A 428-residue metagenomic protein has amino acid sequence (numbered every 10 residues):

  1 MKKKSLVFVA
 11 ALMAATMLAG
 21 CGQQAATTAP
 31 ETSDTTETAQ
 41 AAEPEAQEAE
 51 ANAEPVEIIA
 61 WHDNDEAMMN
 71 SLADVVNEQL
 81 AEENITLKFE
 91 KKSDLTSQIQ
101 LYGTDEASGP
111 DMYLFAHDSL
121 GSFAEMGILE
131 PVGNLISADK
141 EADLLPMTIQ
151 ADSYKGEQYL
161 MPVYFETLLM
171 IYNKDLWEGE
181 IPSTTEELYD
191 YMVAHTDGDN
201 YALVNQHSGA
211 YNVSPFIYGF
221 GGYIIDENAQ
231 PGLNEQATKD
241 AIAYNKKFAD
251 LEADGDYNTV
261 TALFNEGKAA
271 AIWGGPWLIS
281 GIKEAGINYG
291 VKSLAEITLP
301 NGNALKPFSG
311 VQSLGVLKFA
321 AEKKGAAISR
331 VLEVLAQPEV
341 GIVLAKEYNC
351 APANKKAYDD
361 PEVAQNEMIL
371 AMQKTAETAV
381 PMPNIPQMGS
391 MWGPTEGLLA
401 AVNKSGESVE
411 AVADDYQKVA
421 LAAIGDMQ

Functional and structural regions predicted by a protein language model:
L6-A10, C21-G121, T298-N301, K323 (+2 more regions): Conserved N-terminal structural module of periplasmic/extracytoplasmic solute-binding proteins
E43-A49, T96, A116-L168, S183-Y189 (+4 more regions): Hinge/lid segment of periplasmic solute-binding proteins
D74-N77, A243, F248-K324: Extracytoplasmic/periplasmic substrate-binding proteins
Q79-L144, D175, E180-S183, A270-A271 (+3 more regions): Extracytoplasmic "Venus flytrap"/periplasmic binding protein-like
Q100-L101, S108-D111, D139-D175, A202 (+2 more regions): A structural signal for short loop-to-beta-strand junctions that line the ligand-binding cleft of periplasmic/secreted
D118-I128, L145-Y189, Q206-E227, S309-L317 (+1 more regions): Periplasmic solute-binding protein
Y191-M192, A229-Y257: Glycine-centered hinge/linker elements that transmit conformational signals in sensory and ligand-binding systems
A345-A401, G425-D426: Long, aromatic- and glycine/proline-rich binding clefts that accommodate carbohydrate-like moieties
